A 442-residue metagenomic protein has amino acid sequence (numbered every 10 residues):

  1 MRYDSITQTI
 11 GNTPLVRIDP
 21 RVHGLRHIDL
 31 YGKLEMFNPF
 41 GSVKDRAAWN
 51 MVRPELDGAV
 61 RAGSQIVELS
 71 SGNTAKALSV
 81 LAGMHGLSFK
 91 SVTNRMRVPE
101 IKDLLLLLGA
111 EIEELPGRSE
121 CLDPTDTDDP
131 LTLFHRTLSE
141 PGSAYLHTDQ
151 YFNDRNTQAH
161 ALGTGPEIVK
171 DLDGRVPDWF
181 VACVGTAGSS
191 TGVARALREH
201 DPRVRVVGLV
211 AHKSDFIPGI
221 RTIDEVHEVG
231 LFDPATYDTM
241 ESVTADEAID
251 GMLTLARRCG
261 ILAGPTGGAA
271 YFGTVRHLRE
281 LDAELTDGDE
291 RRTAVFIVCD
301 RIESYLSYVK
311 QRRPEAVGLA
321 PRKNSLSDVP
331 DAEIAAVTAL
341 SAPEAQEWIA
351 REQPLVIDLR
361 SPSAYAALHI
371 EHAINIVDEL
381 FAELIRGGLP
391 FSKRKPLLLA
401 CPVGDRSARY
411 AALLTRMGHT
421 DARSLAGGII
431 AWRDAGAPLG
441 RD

Functional and structural regions predicted by a protein language model:
M1-E347, E352-L355, P362-E379, E383 (+2 more regions): PLP-dependent amino-acid enzyme catalytic core
D123, P330, G436-D442: Active-site neighborhoods of enzymes that stabilize oxyanions during catalysis
L384-L389: Conserved mid-sequence domains
P390-L399: Compact, charge-rich alpha-helical regulatory domains located at protein termini
A400-R409: Short, low-complexity cationic-aromatic patches
G427-A431: Histidine-bearing beta->alpha loop at or near hydrolase active sites
